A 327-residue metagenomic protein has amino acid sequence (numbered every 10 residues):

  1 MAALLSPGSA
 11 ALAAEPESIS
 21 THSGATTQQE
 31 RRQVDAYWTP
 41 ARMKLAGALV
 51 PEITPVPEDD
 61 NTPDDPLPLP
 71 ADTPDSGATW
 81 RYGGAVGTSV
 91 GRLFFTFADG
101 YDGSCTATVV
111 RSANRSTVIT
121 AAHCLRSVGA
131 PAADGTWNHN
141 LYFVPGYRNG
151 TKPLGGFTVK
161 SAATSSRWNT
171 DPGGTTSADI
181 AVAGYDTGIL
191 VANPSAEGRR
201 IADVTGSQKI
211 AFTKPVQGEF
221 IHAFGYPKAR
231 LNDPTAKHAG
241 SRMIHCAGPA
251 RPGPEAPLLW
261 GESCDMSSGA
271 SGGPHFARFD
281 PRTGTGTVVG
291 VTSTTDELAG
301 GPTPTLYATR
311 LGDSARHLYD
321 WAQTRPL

Functional and structural regions predicted by a protein language model:
M1-E15: Secretory targeting and sorting signals
L12-S112, L327: Protease-domain processing segments flanking chymotrypsin-fold serine proteases, especially trypsin-like
S76-D99, V110-R111, G135-R199: Conserved catalytic-core segment of clan PA serine endopeptidases
A85-R148, I244-P254, S263: Catalytic histidine site
C124-L125, Y147-G150, P194-E197, P227-A229 (+2 more regions): Acidic glycine-/aspartate-rich tracts in secreted/extracellular proteins
A183-T187, V191-S263: Chymotrypsin/trypsin-fold serine protease catalytic domain
D265-V291: Catalytic nucleophile loop of clan PA
V289, T295-L327: C-terminal cap/linker of serine protease catalytic domains
